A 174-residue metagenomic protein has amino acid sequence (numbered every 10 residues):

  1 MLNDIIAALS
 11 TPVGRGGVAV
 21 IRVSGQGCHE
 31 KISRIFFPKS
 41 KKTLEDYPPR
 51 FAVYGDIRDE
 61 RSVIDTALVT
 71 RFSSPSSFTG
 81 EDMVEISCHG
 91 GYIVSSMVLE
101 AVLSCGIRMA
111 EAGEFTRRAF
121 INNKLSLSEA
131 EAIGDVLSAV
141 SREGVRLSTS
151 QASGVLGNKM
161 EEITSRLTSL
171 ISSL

Functional and structural regions predicted by a protein language model:
M1-R146, S150, G154: A glycine-rich (often HGG/GG-containing) alpha/beta subdomain
L147-S173: An accessory alpha-helical subdomain
